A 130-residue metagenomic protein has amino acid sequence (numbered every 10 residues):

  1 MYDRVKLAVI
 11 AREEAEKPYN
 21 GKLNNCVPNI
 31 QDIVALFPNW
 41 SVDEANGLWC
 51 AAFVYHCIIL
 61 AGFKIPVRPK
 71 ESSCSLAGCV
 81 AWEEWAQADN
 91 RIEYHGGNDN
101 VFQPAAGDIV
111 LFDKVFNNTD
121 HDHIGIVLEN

Functional and structural regions predicted by a protein language model:
M1-R68: N-terminal capping segments
K64-N130: ...with weaker cross-activation on analogous glycine-rich loops/strands in unrelated enzymes
